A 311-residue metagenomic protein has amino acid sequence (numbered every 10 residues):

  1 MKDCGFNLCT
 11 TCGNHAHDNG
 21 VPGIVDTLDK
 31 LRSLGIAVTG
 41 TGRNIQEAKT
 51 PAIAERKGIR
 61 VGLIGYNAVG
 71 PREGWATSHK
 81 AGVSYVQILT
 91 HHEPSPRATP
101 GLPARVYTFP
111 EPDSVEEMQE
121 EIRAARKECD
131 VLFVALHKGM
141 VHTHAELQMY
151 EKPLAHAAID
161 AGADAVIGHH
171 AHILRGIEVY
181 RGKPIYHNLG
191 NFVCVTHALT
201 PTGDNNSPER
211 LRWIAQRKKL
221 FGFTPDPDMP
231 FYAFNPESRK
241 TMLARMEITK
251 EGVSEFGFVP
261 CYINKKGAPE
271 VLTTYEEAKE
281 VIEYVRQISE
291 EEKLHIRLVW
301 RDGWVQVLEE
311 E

Functional and structural regions predicted by a protein language model:
M1-E311: Acidic, metal/ion-coordinating pockets
